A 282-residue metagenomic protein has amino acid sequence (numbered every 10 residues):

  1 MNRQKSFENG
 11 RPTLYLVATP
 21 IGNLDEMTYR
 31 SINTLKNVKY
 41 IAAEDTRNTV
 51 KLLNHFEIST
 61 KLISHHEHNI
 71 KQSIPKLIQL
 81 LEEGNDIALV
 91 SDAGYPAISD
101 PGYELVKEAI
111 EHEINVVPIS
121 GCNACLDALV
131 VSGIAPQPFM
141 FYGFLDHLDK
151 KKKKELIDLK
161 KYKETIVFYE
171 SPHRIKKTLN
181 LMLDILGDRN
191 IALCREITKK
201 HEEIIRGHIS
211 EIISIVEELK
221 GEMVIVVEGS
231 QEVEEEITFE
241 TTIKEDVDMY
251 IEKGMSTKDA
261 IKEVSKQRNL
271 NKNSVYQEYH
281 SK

Functional and structural regions predicted by a protein language model:
M1-H68: Glycine-rich, flexible N-terminal cofactor/catalytic loop recognition
R3, T165, Y169-K282: A contiguous loop/helix-start segment that scaffolds small-molecule binding in enzyme catalytic cores
T13-L14, G84-A88, E164-T165: Loop/turn-to-beta-strand initiation segments
I21-L24, D92-P96, P172-R174, S230-E232: Short glycine-rich anion-binding loops that position phosphate/pyrophosphate groups of nucleotides and phosphorylated
L35-I41, E113-V117, T165-I166: Short active-site oxyanion
H65-K71, L145-L148: Conserved helicase motor
P101-Y103, T257: Glycine-centered tight-turn and secondary-structure capping sites
E104-L159: Class I SAM-dependent methyltransferase SAM-binding "motif I" and its flanking Rossmann-like core
